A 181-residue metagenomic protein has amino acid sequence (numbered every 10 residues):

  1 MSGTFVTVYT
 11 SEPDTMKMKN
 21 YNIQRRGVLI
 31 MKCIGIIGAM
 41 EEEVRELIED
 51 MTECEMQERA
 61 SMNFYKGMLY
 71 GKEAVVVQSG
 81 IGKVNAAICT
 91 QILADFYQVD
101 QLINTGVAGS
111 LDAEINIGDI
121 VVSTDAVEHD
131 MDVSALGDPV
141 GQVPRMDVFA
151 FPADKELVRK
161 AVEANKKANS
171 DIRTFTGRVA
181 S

Functional and structural regions predicted by a protein language model:
M1-T15: Intrinsically disordered, low-complexity segments enriched in serine/proline and basic residues
V6, Y21-I23, I36: Generic early N-terminus positional signal peaking at residue ~5-7
Y9, N20, E41-V44, E73 (+1 more regions): Residues at secondary-structure transition points
E12-I30: Short, Lys/Arg-enriched N-terminal segments with co-localized hydrophobic residues within the first ~10-30 amino acids
D14, E46-D50, L93, I117-I120: Amphipathic, positively biased hydrophobic alpha-helical segments used for protein targeting and membrane insertion
K32-C33, Q57-S181: Glycine-rich phosphate- or other oxyanion-binding loops that anchor nucleotides, phosphorylated ligands
K32-M51, E73: Short, conserved "active-site rim" segments that organize catalytic pockets and cofactor/ligand binding
